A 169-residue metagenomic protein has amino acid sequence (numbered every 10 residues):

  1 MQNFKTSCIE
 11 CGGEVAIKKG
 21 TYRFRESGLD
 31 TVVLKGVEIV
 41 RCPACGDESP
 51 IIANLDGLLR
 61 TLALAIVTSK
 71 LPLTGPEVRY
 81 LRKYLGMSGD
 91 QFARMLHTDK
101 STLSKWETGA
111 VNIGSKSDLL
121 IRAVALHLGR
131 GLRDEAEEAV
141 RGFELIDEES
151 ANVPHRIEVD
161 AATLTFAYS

Functional and structural regions predicted by a protein language model:
M1-A65: N-terminal cysteine/histidine-rich coordination modules
L59-K83: A short, Lys/Arg-rich alpha-helix, primarily the initiator
L81, D90-R94, L103: Short alpha-helical "recognition helix" segments of helix-turn-helix
H97-I113, I121: Recognition helix of helix-turn-helix/homeodomain-like DNA-binding domains that insert into the DNA major groove
T98, K116, V124, A167-S169: Non-heme di-metal
S115-D134: DNA major-groove recognition helix of helix-turn-helix/homeodomain DNA-binding modules
R133-S169: Helix-turn-helix/homeodomain-like alpha-helical modules used for DNA recognition and transcription-factor dimerization
